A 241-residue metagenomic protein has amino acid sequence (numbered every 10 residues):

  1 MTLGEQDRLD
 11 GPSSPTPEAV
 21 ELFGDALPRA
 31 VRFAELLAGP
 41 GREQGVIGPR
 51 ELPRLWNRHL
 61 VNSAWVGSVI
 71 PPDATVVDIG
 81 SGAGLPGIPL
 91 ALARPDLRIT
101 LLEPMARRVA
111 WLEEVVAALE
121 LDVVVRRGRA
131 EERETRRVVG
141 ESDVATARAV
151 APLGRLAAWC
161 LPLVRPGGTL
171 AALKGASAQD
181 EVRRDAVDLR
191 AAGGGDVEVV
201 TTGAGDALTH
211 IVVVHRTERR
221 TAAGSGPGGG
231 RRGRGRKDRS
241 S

Functional and structural regions predicted by a protein language model:
M1-V77, R107-V123: Class I SAM-dependent transferase core
A64, I88, A158: Active-site phosphate/pyrophosphate- and oxyanion-stabilizing loops and adjacent acidic/basic residues in soluble
I79-S81: Conserved beta-strand/loop positions that form the S-adenosyl-L-methionine
A83-D96: Conserved SAM-binding loop of SAM-dependent methyltransferases across substrates and taxa, primarily the Class I
L97-S241: S-adenosylmethionine
